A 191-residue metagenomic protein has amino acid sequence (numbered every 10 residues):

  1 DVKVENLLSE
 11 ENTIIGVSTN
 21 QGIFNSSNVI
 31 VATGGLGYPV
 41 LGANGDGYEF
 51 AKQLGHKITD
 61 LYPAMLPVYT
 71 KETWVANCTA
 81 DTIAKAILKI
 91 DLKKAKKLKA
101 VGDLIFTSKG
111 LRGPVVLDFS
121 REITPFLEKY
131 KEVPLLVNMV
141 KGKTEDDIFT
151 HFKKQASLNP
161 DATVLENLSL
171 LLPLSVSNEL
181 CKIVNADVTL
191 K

Functional and structural regions predicted by a protein language model:
D1, Y38-G42, K71-T73, T189-K191: Short beta-strand to alpha-helix junction loop
D1-T13: A conserved short coil-to-beta-strand element within the FAD-binding core of flavoproteins
D1-V2, D60-Y62: Short loop/edge segments at beta-strand edges and connector loops that shape dinucleotide/nucleotide cofactor-binding
V4, V17, I23-V40, A51-K52 (+1 more regions): Short hydrophobic core segments
N6, L36-P39, M65, G113 (+1 more regions): Glycine-rich nucleotide phosphate-binding loop and flanking beta-alpha elements of Rossmann-like dinucleotide-binding
G16-T19, I90: Short beta-strand segments that buttress and anchor functional surface loops
P39-T59: Glycine-rich beta-alpha-beta "Rossmann" dinucleotide-binding loop(s) and their flanking helix/strand
K57-D60, Y69-L190: An anion/pyrophosphate-binding glycine-rich loop and adjacent beta-alpha core in soluble alpha-beta enzymes
